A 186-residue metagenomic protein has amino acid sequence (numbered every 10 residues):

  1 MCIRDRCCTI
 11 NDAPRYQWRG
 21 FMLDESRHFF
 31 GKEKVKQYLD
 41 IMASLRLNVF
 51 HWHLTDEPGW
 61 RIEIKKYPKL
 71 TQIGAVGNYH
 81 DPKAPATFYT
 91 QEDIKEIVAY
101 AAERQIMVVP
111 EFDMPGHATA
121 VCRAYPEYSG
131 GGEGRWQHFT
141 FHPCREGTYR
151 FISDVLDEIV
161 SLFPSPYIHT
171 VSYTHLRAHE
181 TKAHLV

Functional and structural regions predicted by a protein language model:
M1-D5, T174-A183: Conserved small/polar residues in nucleotide/adenosyl-binding loops
R4-H169, R177: Feature activates predominantly on carbohydrate-active enzymes
